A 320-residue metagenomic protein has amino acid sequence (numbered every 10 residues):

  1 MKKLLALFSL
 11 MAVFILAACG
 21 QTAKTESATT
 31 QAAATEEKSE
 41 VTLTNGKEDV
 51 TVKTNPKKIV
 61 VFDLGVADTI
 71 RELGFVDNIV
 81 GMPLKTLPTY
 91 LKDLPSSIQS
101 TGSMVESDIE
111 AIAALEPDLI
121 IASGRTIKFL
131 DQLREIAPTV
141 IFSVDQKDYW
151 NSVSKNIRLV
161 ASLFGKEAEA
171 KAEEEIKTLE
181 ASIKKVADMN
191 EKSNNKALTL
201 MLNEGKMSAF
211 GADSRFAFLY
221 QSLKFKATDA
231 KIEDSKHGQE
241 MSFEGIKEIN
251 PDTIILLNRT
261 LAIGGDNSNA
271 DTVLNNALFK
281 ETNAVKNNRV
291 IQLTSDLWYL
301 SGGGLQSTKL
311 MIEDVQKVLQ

Functional and structural regions predicted by a protein language model:
L4-A6, C19-G65, A168-L198, L261-D266 (+2 more regions): Bacterial Sec-exported substrate-binding components of ABC uptake systems
N45-K47, T101-D108, E233-S242: Short helix-initiation/N-cap motifs at beta->coil->alpha
K58, D63-A111: A short, structured surface patch at a secondary-structure boundary
K58, S152, D252-Q320: Structured C-terminal subdomain patch of bacterial secreted/periplasmic proteins
K85-P88, A209-Q239: Alpha-helical, coiled-coil/dimerization segments enriched in small aliphatic residues
E116-A122, P138, I246, N250-I254: Proline-aspartate-enriched helix->loop->beta-strand connector
P138-N203, R289, W298-Q320: Extracytoplasmic substrate-binding proteins
